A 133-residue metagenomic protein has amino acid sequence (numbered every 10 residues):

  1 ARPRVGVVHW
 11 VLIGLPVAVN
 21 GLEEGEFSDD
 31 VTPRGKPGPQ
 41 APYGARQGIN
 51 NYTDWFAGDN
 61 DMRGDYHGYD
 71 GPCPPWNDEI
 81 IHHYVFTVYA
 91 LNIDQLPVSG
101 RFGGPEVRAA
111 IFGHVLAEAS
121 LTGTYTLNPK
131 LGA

Functional and structural regions predicted by a protein language model:
A1-A133: N-terminus-centered regions that define maturation/targeting leaders and the start of the first functional domain
